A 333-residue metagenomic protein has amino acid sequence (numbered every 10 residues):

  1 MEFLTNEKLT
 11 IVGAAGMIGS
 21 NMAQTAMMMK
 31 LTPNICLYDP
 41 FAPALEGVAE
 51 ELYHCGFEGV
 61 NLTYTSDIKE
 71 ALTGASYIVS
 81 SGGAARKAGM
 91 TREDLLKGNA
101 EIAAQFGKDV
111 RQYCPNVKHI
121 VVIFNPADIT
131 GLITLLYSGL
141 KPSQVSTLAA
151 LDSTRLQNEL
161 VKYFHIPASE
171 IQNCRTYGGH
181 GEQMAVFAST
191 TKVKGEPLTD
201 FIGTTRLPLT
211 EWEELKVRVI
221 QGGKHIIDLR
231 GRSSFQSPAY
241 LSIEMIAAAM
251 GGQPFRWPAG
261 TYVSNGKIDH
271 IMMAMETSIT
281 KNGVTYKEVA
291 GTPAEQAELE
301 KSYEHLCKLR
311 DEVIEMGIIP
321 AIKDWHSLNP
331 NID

Functional and structural regions predicted by a protein language model:
N6, L31-A75, A84, D311 (+1 more regions): Conserved N-terminal Rossmann-fold NAD(P) cofactor-binding segment
I11-V12, L37: Hydrophobic Val/Ile/Leu positions in short beta-strands of Rossmann-like dinucleotide-binding domains
A15: Conserved glycine-rich cofactor-binding loop
G19-S20: N-terminal Rossmann-fold NAD(P) dinucleotide-binding loop
M28-N34, G139-P142: Conserved S-adenosyl-L-methionine
C55-H119: Rossmann-like NAD(P)-binding element
T91-E159: Rossmann-like NAD(P)(H) cofactor-binding subdomain of soluble oxidoreductases
S138-S143, S153-D333: C-terminal substrate-binding/catalytic lobe of Rossmann-fold NAD(P)-dependent dehydrogenases
